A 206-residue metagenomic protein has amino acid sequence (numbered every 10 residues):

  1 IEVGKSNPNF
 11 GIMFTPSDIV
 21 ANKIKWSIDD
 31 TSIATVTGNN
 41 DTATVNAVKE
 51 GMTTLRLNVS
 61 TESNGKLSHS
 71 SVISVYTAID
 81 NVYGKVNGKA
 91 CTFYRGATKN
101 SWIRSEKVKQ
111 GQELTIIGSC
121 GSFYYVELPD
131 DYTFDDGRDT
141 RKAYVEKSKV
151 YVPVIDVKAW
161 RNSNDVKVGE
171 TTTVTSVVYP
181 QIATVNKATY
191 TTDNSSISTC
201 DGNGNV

Functional and structural regions predicted by a protein language model:
I1-N22, I155-N186: Solvent-exposed, low-complexity, repeat-rich "mucin-like" stalks and linkers
I28-T42, D193-V206: Low-complexity "stalk/linker" and mucin-like segments enriched in Ser/Thr/Pro/Ala/Gly
V45-L55, V206: Glycine-centered tight-turn and secondary-structure capping sites
M52-R56, F123, T173: Short, conserved beta-strand segments of beta-strand-rich sandwich/propeller modules, principally
N58-E62, P129: Beta-strand-rich extracellular modules
T61-V72, I182: Short, exposed coil/turn segments at beta-strand boundaries within extracellular/luminal domains
S74-T92, E106-Q110, I117-C120, S148-D156: SH3-family beta-barrel domains
E106-K147: SH3/SH3-like beta-barrel superfamily modules
